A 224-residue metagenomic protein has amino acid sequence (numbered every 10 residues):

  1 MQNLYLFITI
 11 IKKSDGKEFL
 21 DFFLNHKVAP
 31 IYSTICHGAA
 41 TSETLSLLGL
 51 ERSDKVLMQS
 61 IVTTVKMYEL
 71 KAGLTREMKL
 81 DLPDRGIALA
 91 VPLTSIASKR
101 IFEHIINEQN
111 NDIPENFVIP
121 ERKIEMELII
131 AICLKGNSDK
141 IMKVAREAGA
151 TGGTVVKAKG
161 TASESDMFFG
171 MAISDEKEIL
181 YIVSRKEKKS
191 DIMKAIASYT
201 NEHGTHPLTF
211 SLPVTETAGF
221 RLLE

Functional and structural regions predicted by a protein language model:
M1-E224: Positively charged, small/polar-rich N-terminal and surface patches that mediate targeting and assembly and bind
